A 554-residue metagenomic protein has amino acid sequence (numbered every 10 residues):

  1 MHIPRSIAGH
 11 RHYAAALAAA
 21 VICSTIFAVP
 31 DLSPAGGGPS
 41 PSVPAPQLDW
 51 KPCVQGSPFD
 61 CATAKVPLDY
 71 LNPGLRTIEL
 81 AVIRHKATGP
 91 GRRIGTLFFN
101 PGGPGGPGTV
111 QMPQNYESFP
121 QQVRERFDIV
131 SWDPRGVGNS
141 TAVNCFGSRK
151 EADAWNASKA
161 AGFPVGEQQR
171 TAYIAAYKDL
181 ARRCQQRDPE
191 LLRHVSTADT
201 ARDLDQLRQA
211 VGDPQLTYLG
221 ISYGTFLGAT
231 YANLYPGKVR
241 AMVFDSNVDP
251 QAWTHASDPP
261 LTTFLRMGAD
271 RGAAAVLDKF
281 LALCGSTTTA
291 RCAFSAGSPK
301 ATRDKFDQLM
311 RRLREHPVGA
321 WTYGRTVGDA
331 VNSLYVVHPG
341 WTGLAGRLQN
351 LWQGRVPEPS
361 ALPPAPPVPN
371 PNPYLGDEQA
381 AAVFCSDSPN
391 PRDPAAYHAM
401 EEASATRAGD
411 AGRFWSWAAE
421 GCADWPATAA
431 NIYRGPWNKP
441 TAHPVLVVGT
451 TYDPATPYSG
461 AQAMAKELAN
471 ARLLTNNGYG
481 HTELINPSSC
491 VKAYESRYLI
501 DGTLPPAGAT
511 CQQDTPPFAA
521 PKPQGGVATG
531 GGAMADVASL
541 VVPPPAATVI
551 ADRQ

Functional and structural regions predicted by a protein language model:
H2-C23, A28-A161, E167-Q169, A201 (+5 more regions): Catalytic-loop region of hydrolases
P107, R202, G220-A232: Glycine-rich nucleophile elbow surrounding the catalytic serine of serine-hydrolase chemistry
N144-S158, A232-A301, S333-L334, A345-E358 (+1 more regions): A catalytic-pocket lid/entrance helix-loop region that shapes and gates access to the active site across common
Q186-E190, A201-Q215: Conserved acidic catalytic loop of the alpha/beta-hydrolase fold
G297-H443, P487, A493, P517: Alpha/beta-hydrolase fold active-site neighborhood
T441, L446-G449, D453: Short beta-strand/loop motif that positions the catalytic acidic residue of the alpha/beta-hydrolase fold
P454-S459: Conserved alpha/beta-hydrolase "acid-adjacent" motif
N477-E483: Histidine-bearing beta->alpha loop at or near hydrolase active sites
